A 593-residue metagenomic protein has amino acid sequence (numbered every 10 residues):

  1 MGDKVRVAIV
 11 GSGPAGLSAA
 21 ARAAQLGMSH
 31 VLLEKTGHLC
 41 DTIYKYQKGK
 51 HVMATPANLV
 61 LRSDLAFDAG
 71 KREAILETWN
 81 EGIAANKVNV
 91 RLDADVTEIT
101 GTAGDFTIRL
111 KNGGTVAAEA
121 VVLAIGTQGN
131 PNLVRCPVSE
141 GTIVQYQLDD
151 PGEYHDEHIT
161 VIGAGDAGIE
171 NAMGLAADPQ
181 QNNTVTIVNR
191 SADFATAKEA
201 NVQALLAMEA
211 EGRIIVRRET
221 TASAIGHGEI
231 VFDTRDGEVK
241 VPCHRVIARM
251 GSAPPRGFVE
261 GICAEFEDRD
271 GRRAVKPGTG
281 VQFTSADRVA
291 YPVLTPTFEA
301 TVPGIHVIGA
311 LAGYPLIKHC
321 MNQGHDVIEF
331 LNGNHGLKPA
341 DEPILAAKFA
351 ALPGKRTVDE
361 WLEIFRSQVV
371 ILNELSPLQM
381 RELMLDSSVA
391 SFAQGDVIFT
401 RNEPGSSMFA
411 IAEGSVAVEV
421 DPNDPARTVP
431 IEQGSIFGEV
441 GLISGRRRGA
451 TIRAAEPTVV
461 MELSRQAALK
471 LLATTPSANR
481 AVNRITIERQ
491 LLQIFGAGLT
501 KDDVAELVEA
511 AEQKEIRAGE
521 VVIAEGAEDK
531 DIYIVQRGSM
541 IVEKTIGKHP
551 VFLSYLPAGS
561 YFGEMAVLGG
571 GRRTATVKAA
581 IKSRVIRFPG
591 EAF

Functional and structural regions predicted by a protein language model:
M1-L32, T36, Q147-T196, G237 (+2 more regions): Rossmann-like dinucleotide/flavin-binding elements
L39-I43, V52, F194-K198: A short beta-to-alpha transition loop/helix N-cap that caps and shapes the active-site region
Y44-T78: Glycine-rich active-site loop/strand segments that organize a redox cofactor
A74-L110, T115-A118, P179-G271, A351 (+2 more regions): A Rossmann-like FAD-binding core segment of flavoenzymes
D105, T115, I143, H158 (+6 more regions): Structural motif
G114-G141, V302-P303, A312-H319: Glycine/serine-rich phosphate-binding loop and adjoining beta1-alpha1 elements at the start of nucleotide-handling
I125-D149, G237-Y291: Glycine-rich beta-alpha-beta "Rossmann" dinucleotide-binding loop(s) and their flanking helix/strand
N322, I328-F593: Cytosolic regulatory regions built on CNB/CRP/Popeye-like sensor folds
